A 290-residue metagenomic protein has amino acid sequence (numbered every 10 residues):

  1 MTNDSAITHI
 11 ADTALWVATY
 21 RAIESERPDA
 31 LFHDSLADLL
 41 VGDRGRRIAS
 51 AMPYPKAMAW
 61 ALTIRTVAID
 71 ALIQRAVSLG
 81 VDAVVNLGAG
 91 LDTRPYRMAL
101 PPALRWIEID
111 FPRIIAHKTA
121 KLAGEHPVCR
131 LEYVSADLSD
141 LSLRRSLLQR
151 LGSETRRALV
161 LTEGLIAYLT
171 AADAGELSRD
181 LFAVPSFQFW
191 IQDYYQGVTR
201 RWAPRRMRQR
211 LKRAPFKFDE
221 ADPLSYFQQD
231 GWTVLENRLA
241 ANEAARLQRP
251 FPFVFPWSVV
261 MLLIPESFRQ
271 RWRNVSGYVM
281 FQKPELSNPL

Functional and structural regions predicted by a protein language model:
M1-V85, A89-V134, L141, L147-R150 (+1 more regions): Rossmann-like AdoMet
Y133, S142-R145, Y168-V184: A short, conserved alpha-helix within the catalytic core of class I
R157-A172: A short SAM/SAH-binding and catalytic strip from SAM-dependent methyltransferases
L159-L161, S178-D180, V184-G197: Conserved beta-strand signature within the Rossmann-like core of class I S-adenosyl-L-methionine
G197-A214: Short, glycine-/aromatic-enriched active-site segment of Class I SAM-dependent methyltransferases
A214-L239: Short alpha-helix
L235-V259: Conserved catalytic loop of SAM-dependent methyltransferase domains
R273-L290: C-terminal lobe and adjacent flexible extensions of AdoMet/dcAdoMet transferase-like proteins
